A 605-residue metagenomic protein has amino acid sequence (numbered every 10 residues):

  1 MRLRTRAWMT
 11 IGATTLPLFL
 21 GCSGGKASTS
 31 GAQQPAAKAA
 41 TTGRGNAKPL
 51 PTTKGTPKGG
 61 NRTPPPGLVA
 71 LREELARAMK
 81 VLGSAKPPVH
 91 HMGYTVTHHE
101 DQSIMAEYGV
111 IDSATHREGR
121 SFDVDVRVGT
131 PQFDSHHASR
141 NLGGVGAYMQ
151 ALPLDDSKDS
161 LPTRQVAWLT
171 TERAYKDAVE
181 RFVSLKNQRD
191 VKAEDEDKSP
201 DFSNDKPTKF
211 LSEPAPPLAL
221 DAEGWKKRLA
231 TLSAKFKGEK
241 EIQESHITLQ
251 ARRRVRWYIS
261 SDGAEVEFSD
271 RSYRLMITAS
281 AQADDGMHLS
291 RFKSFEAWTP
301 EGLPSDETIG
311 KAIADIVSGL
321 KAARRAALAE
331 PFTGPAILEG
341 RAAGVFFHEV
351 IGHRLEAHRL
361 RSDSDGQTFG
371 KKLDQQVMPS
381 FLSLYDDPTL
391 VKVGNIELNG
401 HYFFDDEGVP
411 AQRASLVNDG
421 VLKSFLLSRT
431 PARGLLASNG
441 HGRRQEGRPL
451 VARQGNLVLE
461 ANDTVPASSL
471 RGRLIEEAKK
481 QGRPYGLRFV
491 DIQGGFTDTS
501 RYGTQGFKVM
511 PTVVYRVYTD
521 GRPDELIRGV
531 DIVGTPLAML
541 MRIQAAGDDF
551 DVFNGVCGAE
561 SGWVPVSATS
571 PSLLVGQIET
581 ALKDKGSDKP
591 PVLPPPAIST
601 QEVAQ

Functional and structural regions predicted by a protein language model:
M1-G12: Bacterial N-terminal signal peptides that target proteins for export
T10-G21: Bacterial N-terminal signal peptides
C22-F404, V409, N418-V421, G434 (+7 more regions): Active-site bordering "gate/hinge" segments that shape substrate access to catalytic or cofactor-binding pockets
S269, L426, L526-R528: Short linear motifs in exposed loops
F292-S294, S428-T430, R528-V530: Residue-level structural signal for beta-strand termini and adjacent loop
P410-Q412, T512-V513: Short loop/turn microsegments at loop-to-beta-strand junctions
V421-E477: C-terminal, non-catalytic macromolecule-binding modules
E460-A538, N554-S561: Hydrophobic alpha-helical bundle architecture
